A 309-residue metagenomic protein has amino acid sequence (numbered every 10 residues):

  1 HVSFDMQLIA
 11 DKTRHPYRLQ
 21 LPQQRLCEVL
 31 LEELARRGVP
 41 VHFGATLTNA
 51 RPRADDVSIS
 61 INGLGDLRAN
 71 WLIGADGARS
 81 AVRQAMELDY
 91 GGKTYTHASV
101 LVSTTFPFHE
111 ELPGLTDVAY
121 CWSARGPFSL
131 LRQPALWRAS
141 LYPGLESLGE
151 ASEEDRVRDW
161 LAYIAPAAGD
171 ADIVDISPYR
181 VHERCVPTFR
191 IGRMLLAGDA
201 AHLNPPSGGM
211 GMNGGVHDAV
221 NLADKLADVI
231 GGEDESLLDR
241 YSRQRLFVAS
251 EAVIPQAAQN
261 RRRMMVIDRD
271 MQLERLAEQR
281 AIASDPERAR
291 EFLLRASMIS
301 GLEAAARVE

Functional and structural regions predicted by a protein language model:
H1-R37, S99, C121-W122, L131 (+1 more regions): Active-site-adjacent segment of FAD-dependent monooxygenases/related oxidoreductases
P22, L47, L67-G77, D199: Short hydrophobic core segments
L30, G74, I173, Y179-A258: Conserved mid-domain beta->alpha element of the FAD-binding
E32, D55-S58, L64-G65, W71 (+1 more regions): Conserved FAD-binding catalytic core of PHBH/FMO-like flavoproteins
L34-T48: A conserved beta-strand/loop element that lines the FAD pocket in flavoprotein oxidoreductases
T48-D56: Short loop/turn elements that flank and shape the SAM/SAH-binding pocket of Class I
L136, D155-R158, A162, I176 (+2 more regions): Conserved flavin/dinucleotide-binding core of flavoenzymes
D224-E309: C-terminal helical "tail/cap" subdomain of flavin- and related membrane-associated enzymes
